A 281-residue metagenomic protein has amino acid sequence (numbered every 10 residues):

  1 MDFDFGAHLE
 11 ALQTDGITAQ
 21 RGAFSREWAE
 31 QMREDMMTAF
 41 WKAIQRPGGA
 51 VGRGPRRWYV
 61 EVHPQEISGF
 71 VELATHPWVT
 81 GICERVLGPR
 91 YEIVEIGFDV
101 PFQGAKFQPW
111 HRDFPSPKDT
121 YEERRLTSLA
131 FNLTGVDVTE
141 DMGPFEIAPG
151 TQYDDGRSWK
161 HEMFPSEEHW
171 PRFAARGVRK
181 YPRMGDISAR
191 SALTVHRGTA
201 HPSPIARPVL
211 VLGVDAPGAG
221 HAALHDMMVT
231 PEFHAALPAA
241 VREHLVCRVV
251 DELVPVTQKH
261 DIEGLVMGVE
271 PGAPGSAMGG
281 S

Functional and structural regions predicted by a protein language model:
M1-D15, Q20-Y121, H225: Non-heme Fe(II)-dependent double-stranded beta-helix
K42, T194-S281: Non-heme Fe(II)/2-oxoglutarate
G54, E123-T127, P204-A206: A generic structural micro-feature
P89-I96, K106-Q108, R125-L133, G143 (+1 more regions): Generic beta-strand structural signal
F102, A148-D155, G213-A219: Short edge-strand/loop segments of extracellular domains
R112-D119, L133, P165-F173: Active-site glycine-rich loop that binds ribose-phosphate moieties when present
T120-E140, Y181-M184, A189, L212-A216: Short, conserved beta-strand element in jelly-roll/cupin
V138-T199: Double-stranded beta-helix
